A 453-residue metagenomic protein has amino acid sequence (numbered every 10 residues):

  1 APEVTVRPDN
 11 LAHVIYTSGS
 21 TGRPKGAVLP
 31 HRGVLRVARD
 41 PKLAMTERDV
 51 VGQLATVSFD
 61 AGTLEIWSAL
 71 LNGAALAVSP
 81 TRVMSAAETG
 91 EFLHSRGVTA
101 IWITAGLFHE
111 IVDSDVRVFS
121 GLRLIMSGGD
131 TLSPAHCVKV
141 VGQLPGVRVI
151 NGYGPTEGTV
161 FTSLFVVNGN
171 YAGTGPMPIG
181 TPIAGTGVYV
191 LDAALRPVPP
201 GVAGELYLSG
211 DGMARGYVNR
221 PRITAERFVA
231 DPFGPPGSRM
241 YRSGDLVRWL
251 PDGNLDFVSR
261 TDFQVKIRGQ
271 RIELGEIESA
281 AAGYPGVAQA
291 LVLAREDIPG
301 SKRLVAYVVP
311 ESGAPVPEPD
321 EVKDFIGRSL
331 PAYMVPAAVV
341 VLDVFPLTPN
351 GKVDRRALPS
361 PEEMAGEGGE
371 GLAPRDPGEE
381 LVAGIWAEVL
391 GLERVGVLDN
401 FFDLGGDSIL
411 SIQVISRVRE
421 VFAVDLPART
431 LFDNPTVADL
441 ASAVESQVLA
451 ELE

Functional and structural regions predicted by a protein language model:
A1-P200, E205-A214, V218, P235-Y241 (+3 more regions): Motif- and composition-driven signal specific to adenylation
A1-V4, I15-S18, V34, R148-N151 (+7 more regions): AMP-dependent adenylate-forming
Y16, G22, G327, S416 (+1 more regions): Residue-level detection of the helix-turn-helix DNA-binding "recognition helix"
E47-G52, F119-R123, F257-S259, V395-D399 (+1 more regions): Gly/Ser/Thr-rich phosphate-binding loops and adjoining beta-strand/alpha-helix segments that form adenosine-phosphate
D60, E157-G158, I298-K302, N434: Short acidic/glycine-enriched loop/turn segments that link adjacent beta-strands
I272-E276, E380-G384, D399-L426, P435-D439: Phosphopantetheine-attachment site and its flanking helix in carrier
